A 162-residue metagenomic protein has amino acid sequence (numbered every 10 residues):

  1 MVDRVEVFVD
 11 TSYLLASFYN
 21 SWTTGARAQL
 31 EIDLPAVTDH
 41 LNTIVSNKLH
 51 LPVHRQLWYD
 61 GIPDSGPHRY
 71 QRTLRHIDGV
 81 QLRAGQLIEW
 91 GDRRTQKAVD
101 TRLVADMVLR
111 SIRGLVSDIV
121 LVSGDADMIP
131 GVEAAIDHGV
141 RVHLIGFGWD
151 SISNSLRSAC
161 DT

Functional and structural regions predicted by a protein language model:
M1-K97, R141: Domain-level signal for Mg2+-assisted phosphodiester chemistry and nucleotide/NA-binding surfaces in nucleic-acid
R75-T162: Nuclease catalytic cores that cleave nucleic-acid phosphodiester bonds, predominantly acidic two-metal-ion
